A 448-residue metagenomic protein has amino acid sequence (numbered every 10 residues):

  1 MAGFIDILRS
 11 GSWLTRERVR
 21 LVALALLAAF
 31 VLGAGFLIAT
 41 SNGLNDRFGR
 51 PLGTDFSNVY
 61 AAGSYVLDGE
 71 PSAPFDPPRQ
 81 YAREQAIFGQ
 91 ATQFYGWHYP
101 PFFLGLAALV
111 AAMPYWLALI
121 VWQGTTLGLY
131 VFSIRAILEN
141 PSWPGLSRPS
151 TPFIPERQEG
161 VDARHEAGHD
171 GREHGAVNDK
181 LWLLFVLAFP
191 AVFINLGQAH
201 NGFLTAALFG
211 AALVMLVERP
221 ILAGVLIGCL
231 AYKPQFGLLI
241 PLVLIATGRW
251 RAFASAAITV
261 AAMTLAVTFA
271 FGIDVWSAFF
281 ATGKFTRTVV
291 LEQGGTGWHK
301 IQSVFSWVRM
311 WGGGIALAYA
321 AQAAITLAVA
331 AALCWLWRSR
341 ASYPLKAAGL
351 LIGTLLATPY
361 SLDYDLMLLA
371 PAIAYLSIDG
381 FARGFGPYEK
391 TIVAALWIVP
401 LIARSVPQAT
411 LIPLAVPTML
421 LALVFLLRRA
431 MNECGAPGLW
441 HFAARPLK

Functional and structural regions predicted by a protein language model:
A2-S142, N178-L222, L244-A370, A374-F381 (+2 more regions): Primarily membrane-embedded glycan-assembly and transfer machineries that use lipid-linked glycans
W97, V186-L187, L230, G237-L238 (+4 more regions): Hydrophobic alpha-helical transmembrane segments of integral membrane proteins, especially lipid-exposed positions
P114, P144, A163, K233-P234: Short, proline-centered helix/strand-breaking motifs
L138-N178, C434-P446: Intrinsic disorder/low-complexity segments
R148, G168, A211-A212, A223: Small-residue hotspots
I221-P234, L238-I245, L350-A357, I398-L401: Membrane-interface alpha helices of multi-pass inner-membrane proteins
I378-K448: Aromatic-enriched
